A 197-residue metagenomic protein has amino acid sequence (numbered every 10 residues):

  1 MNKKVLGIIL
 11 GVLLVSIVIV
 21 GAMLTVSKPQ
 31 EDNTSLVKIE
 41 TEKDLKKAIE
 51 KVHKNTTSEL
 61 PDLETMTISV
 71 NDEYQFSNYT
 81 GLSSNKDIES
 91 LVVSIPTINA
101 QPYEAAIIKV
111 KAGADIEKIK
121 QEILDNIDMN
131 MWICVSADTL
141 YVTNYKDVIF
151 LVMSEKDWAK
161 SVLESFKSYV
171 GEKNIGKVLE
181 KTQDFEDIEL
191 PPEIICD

Functional and structural regions predicted by a protein language model:
N2-E104, V110-D197: Soluble, non-membrane globular domain cores that form compact, hydrophobic packing and curved binding surfaces
